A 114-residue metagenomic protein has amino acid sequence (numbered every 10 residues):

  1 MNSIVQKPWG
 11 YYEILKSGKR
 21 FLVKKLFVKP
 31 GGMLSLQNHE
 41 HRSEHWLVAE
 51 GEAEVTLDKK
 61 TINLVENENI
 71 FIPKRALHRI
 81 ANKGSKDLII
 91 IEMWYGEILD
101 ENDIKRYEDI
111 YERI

Functional and structural regions predicted by a protein language model:
N2-K7, R79-I114: Double-stranded beta-helix
N2-N38, R42-S43, M93: A short glycine-rich, His/Asp/Glu-containing loop-to-beta-strand
G32, H41-R42, K60, A76-L77 (+1 more regions): A generic "binding-loop/recognition-motif" signal
S35-L36, V55-T56, I72, H78-G84 (+1 more regions): Short beta-strand His + acidic residue motifs that chelate non-heme Fe in jelly-roll/DSBH and cupin folds
H41-E54, D58-K59: Glycine- and acidic-residue-biased ligand/ion/polar-headgroup-sensing regions
K59-L77: Short acidic-glycine-tyrosine-enriched beta hairpin
